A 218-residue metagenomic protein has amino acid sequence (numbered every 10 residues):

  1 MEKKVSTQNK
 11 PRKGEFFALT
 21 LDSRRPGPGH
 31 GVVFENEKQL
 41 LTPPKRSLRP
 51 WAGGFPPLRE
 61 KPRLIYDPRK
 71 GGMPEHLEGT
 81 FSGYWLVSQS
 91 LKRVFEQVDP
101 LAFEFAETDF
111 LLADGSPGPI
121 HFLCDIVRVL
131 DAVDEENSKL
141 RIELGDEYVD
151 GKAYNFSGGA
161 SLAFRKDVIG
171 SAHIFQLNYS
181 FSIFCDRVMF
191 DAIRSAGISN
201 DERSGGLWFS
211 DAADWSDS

Functional and structural regions predicted by a protein language model:
E2-F16, L21-D22, P43-R46, A106 (+1 more regions): Acidic, proline/glycine-rich low-complexity IDRs
E2-G71: A structured, charge-rich N-terminal accessory region that forms the first stable segment of a protein and links
L40-L41, R59-R63, G79-Y84, E96-A102 (+2 more regions): Short linear motifs at secondary-structure transitions and domain/linker junctions
T42-L48, L64-P68, G83-Q89, N137 (+1 more regions): A broad, low-specificity signal for short, low-complexity segments enriched in glycine/proline and polar/charged
G53-F55, G72-E75, Q89-E96, E143-G145 (+1 more regions): A generic short-segment signal for beta-strand/edge and adjacent turn/coil regions
G72-G79, S171-F175: Short, conserved helix/loop micro-motifs enriched in His/Cys and acidic residues
P74-G118, F122-V129: Aromatic- and glycine-enriched beta-alpha-beta binding-site module
